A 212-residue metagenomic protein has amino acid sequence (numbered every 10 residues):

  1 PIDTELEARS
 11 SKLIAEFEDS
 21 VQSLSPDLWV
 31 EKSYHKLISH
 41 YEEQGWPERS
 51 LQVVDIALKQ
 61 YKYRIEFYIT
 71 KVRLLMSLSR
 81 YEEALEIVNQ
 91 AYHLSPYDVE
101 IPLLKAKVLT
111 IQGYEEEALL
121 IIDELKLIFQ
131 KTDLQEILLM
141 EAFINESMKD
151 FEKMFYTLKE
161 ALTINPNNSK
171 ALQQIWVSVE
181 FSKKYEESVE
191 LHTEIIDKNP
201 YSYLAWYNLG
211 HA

Functional and structural regions predicted by a protein language model:
K32, E66, E100, L134-E136 (+4 more regions): Start-of-helix register in tetratricopeptide repeats
A57, Q90-A91, E124-L127, E160-A161 (+1 more regions): Canonical positions in the second alpha-helix
K62, P96, Q130-T132, P166 (+1 more regions): Short coil turns that delineate tetratricopeptide repeat
